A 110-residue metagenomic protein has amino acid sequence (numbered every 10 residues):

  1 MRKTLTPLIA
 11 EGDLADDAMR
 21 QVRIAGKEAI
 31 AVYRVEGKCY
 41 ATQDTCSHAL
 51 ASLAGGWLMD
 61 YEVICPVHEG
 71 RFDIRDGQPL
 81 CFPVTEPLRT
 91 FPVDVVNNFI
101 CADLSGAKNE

Functional and structural regions predicted by a protein language model:
M1-D60, I74, T90-E110: N-terminal pre-ligand scaffold of iron-sulfur
C46, C65-H68: Short cysteine clusters
D60-P66, P79-L88: Short cysteine/histidine-rich metal-coordination sites, predominantly Zn2+-binding motifs
R71: Short helix-to-coil "ATP-lid" hinge immediately C-terminal to the conserved N-box Asn in the Bergerat
